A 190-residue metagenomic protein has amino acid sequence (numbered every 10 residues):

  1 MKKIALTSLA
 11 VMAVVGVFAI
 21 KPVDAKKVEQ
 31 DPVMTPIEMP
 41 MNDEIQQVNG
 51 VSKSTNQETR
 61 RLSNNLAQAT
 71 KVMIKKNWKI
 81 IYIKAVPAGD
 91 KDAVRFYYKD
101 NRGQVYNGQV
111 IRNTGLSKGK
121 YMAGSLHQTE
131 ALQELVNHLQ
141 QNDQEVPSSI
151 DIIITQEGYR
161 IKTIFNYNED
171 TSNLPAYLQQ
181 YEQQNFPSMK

Functional and structural regions predicted by a protein language model:
M1-V28: Bacterial Sec-dependent N-terminal signal peptides
I4, K21-D24, A123, E157 (+1 more regions): Intrinsic low-complexity, intrinsically disordered or marginally ordered coil/linker segments
G16-F18, Q156-K190: Acidic, proline/glycine-rich low-complexity IDRs
K21-R60, K190: Sec-dependent signal peptide cleavage junction
S52, N56-Q109, I150: N-terminal domain-start interaction segment
K76-G89, E130, E134, H138-E157: Short glycine-rich, low-complexity/disordered patches
V94-R95, V110, G115, I164 (+1 more regions): Soluble, non-transmembrane alpha-helical interaction regions
D100-Q144: Mature extracytoplasmic domains of secretory-pathway proteins
